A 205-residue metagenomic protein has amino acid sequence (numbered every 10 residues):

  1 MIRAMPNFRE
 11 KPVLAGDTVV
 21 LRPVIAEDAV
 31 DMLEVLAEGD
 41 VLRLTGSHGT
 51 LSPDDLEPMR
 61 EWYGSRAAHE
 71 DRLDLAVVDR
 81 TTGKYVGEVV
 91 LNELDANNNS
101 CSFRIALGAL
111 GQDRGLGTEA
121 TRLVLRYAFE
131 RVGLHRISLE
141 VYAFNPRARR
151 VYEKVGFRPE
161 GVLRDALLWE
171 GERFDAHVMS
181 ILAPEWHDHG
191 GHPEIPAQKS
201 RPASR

Functional and structural regions predicted by a protein language model:
M1-L110, R173-F174, I181-R205: GNAT-family acyltransferases
V20, D31, S102, A106 (+4 more regions): Amphipathic alpha-helical recognition patches that constitute DNA-binding helices
V24, Y127-F129, F157: Conserved hydrophobic/aromatic "anchor" residues that stabilize well-ordered secondary structure elements
V77, G87, T118, I137 (+1 more regions): Non-catalytic cap/lid and distal C-terminal segments of serine-dependent acyl enzymes
G83, G115, N145, G171: Conserved G/P- and acidic residue-centered "switch" motifs that form tight phosphate/ATP-binding loops in soluble
D113-A128, P146-K154: Conserved acetyl-CoA-binding loop-helix of GNAT-fold acetyltransferases
E130-E140: Conserved GNAT acetyl-CoA-binding A-motif
S138-V141, R158-V178: Conserved catalytic-core motifs of GNAT/GCN5-like acyltransferases
